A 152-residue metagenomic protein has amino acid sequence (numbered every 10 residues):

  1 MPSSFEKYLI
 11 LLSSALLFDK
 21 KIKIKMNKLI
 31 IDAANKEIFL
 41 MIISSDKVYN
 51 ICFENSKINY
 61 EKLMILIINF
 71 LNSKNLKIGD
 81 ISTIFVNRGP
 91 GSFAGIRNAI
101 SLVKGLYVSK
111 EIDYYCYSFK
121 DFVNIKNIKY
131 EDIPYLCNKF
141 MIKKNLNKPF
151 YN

Functional and structural regions predicted by a protein language model:
S3-S4, S13-S14: Low-acidity, Ser/Thr- and Arg-rich intrinsically disordered low-complexity segments
Y8, F18-D19, K23-I65, L76 (+1 more regions): Oxyanion-binding and handling regions
F53, L71, G89: Short, flexible active-site loop motifs that bind/organize anionic cofactors or intermediates
I65, N69, K104-G105: Short, residue-level hotspots on alpha-helical faces of the histone-fold and other alpha-helical interaction modules
I67-S82: Phosphate/pyrophosphate-binding loops at sites that engage ATP/ADP/AMP, CoA/4′-phosphopantetheine, polyphosphate
I81-I84, Y117-F119: Beta-strand segments within the central parallel beta-sheet cores of soluble alpha/beta enzyme folds
T83-R88, F93-I112: DPxDG-like acidic metal-binding loop motif
